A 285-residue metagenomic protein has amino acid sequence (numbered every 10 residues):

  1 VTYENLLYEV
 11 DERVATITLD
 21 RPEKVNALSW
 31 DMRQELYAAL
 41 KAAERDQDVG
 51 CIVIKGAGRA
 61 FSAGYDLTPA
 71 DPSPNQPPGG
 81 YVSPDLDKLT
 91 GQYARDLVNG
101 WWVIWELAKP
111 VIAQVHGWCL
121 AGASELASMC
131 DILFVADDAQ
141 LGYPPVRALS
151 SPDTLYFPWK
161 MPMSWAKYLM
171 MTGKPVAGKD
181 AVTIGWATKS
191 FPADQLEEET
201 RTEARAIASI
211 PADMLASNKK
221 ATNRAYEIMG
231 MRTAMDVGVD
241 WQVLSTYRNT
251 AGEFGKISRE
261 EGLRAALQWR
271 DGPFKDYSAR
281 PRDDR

Functional and structural regions predicted by a protein language model:
V1-A57: Conserved CoA-thioester-binding segment of acyl-CoA-metabolizing enzymes
V1-E12, S73, A177-G178, S209-R285: C-terminal alpha-helix plus adjacent terminal tail
I17, R21, E35-L36, I54 (+5 more regions): Terminal peptide-recognition signature
D31-E35, D96, V103, E199 (+1 more regions): Charged catalytic carboxylate motif
G56-V103, R264-A265: Glycine- (often His-adjacent) and acidic-residue-rich active-site loop that binds/positions the CoA thioester
R59-A63, L120, T222-A225: Short, active-site-adjacent cap segments at secondary-structure transitions
W102-L215: Crotonase-fold acyl-CoA enzyme core
